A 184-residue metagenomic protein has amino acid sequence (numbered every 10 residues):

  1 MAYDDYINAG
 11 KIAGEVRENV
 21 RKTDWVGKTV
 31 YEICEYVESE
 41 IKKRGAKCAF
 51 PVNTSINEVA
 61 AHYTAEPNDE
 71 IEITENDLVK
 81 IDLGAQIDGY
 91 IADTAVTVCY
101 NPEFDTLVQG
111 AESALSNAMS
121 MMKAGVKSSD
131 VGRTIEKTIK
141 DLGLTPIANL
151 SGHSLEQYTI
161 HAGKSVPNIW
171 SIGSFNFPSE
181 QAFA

Functional and structural regions predicted by a protein language model:
M1-A184: Active-site neighborhoods and metal-handling regions in enzymes and metal-associated proteins
